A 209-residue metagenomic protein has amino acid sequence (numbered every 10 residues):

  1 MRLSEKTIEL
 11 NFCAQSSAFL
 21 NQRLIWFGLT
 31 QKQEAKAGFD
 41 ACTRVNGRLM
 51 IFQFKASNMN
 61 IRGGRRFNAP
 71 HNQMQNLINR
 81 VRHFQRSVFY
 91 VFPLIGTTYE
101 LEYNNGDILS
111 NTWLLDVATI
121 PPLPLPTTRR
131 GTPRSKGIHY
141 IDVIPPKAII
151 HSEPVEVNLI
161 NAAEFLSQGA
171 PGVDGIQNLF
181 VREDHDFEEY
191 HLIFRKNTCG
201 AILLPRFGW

Functional and structural regions predicted by a protein language model:
M1-T30, F84: Acidic-basic catalytic patches of nuclease active cores, encompassing PD-(D/E)XK and other metal-cofactor nuclease
A18-L24, N79-S87, I120-P126, R130: Structural alpha-beta junctions
L20, F52, R62: Short acidic, gly/pro-rich beta-turn/loop elements at beta-sheet edges and active-site/ligand-binding grooves
L24-A37, R44-N46: Active-site metal-binding core of divalent-cation-utilizing nuclease and nuclease-like domains
A41, M50-N58: Conserved catalytic cores of phosphodiester-cleaving nucleases, focusing on short active-site segments
T43-N46, R82-F84: Flexible, charged surface loops at secondary-structure boundaries
A56-L115: Catalytic cores of nucleic-acid endonucleases
E102-W209: Non-catalytic C-terminal interaction segments of nucleic acid-processing enzymes
